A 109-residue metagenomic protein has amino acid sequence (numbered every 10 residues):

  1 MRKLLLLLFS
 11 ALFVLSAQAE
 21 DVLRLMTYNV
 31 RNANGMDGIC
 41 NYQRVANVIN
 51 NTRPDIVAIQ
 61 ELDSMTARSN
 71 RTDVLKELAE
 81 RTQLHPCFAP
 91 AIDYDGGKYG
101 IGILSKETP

Functional and structural regions predicted by a protein language model:
L4-L15: Sec-dependent N-terminal signal peptides
L7, L84-P86: Short amphipathic alpha-helical surface micro-motifs
L15-R81, F88, I92-I101: N-terminal, active-site-proximal structural segment of metallo-dependent hydrolase catalytic domains
R53, Q83, K106-T108: Residue-level detector of structured alpha->beta connecting loops
Y99-P109: A well-ordered secondary-structure block
